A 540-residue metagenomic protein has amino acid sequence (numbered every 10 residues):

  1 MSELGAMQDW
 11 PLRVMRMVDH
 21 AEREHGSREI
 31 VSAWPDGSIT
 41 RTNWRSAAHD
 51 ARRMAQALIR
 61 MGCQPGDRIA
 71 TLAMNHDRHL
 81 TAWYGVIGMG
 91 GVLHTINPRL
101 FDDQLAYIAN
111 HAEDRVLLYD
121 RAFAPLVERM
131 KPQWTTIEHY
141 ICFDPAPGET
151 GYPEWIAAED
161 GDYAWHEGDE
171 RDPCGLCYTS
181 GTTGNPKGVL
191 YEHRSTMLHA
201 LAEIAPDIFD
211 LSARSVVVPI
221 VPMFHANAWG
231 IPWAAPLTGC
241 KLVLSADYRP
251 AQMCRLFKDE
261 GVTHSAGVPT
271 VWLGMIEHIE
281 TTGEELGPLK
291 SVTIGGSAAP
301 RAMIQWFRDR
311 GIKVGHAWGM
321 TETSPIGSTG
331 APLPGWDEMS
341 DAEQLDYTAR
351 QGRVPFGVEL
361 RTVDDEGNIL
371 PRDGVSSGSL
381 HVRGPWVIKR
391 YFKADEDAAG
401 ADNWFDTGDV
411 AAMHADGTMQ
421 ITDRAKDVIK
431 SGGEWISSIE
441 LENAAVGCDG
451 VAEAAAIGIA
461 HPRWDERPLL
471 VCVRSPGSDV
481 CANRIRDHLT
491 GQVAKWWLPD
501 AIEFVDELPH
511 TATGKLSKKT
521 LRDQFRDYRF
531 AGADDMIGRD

Functional and structural regions predicted by a protein language model:
E3-L12, E149-P173: Flexible, low-complexity linker/hinge segments
M17, Q56, R60-M61, G88-A157 (+2 more regions): Structural core segment of the AMP-binding/adenylate-forming
I30-H76, L80-Y84, F101-A106, P153: Conserved AMP-binding/adenylate-forming core of the ANL superfamily
L58-C63, D160-R171, L176-V218, G230 (+3 more regions): Conserved adenylate-forming
T71, L100-D103, L117-Y119, S265 (+8 more regions): AMP-binding/adenylate-forming catalytic core of the ANL superfamily
M197-V216, F224-T263, H278-I279: Conserved AMP-binding/adenylation subdomain of ANL enzymes
L237, D259-G267, I276-D346, E359 (+1 more regions): Gly/Ser/Thr-rich phosphate-binding loop
V354-H381, A415-D416, S478-A482, S517: Conserved beta-loop-beta connector loops within the AMP-binding
